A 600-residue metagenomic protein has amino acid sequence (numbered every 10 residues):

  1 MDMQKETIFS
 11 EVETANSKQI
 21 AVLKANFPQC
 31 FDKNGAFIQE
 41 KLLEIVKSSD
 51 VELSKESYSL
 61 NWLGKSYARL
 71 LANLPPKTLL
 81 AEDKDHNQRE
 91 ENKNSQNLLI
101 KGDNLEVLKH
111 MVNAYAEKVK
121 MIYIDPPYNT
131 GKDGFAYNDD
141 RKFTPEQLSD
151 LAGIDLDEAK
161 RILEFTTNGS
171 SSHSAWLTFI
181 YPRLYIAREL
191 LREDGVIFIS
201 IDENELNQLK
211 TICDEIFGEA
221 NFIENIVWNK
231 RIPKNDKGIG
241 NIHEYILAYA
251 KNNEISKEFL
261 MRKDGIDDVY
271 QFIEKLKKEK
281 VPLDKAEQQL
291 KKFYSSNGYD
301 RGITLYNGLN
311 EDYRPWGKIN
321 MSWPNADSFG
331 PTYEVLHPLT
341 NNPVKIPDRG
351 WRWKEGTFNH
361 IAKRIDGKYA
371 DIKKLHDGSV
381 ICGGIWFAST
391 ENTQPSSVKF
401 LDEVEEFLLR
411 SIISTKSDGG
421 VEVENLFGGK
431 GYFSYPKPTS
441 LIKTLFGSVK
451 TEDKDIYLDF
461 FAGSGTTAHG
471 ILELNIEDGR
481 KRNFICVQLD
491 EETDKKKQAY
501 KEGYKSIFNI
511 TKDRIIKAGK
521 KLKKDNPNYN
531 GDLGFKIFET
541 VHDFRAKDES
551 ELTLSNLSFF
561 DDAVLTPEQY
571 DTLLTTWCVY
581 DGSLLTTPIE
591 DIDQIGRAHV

Functional and structural regions predicted by a protein language model:
M1-Y123, Y128-P182, W353, K363-K374: DnaQ-like (DEDDh/DEDDy) 3′-5′ exonuclease domain used for proofreading and 3′-end trimming on nucleic acids
D2-L80, Q147-S149, G153-L156, R161 (+1 more regions): Class I S-adenosyl-L-methionine-dependent methyltransferase module
W62, N104, F135-L148, L177 (+3 more regions): Conserved S-adenosyl-L-methionine
H110, A114-Y115, Y123, L283-L426 (+3 more regions): Segments forming glycine/polar-rich beta-alpha architectures that bind adenosine-containing cofactors
E117-F135, C213, Y457-L472, C578: Conserved proline-anchored active-site loop of SAM-dependent methyltransferases that bridges a beta-strand
L163-N225, I485, K505-K524, D543: Conserved Class I SAM-dependent methyltransferase catalytic core
K234-T304, F544-S555: Flexible, glycine-/basic-rich loop-and-beta segments that form/coincide with the SAM-dependent methyltransferase
A598-V600: Conserved small/polar residues in nucleotide/adenosyl-binding loops
